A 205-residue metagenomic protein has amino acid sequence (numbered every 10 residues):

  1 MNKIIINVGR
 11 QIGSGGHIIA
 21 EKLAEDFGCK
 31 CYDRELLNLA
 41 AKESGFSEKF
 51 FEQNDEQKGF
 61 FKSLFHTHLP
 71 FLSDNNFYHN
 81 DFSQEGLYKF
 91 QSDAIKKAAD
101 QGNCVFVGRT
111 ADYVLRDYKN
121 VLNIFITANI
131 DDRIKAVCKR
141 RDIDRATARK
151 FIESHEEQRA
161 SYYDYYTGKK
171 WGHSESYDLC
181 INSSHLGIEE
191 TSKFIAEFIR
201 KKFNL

Functional and structural regions predicted by a protein language model:
N2-I5: Extreme N-terminal starter segment of soluble prokaryotic enzymes
V8-E21: Glycine-rich phosphate-binding P-loop
K30-A41: Short beta-strand-centered segment that lines the nucleotide-binding/catalytic pocket of NTP-utilizing
A41-N103: ATP-dependent small-molecule kinase phosphotransfer cores that center on conserved nucleotide phosphate-binding segments
F61-P70, D144-E189: Small-molecule kinase domains that catalyze NTP-dependent phosphoryl transfer to phosphate-bearing small molecules
A98, A111-D117: RNA pseudouridine synthases
D117-E153: Conserved phosphate-donor/acceptor-positioning beta-strand/loop module used by diverse small-molecule
